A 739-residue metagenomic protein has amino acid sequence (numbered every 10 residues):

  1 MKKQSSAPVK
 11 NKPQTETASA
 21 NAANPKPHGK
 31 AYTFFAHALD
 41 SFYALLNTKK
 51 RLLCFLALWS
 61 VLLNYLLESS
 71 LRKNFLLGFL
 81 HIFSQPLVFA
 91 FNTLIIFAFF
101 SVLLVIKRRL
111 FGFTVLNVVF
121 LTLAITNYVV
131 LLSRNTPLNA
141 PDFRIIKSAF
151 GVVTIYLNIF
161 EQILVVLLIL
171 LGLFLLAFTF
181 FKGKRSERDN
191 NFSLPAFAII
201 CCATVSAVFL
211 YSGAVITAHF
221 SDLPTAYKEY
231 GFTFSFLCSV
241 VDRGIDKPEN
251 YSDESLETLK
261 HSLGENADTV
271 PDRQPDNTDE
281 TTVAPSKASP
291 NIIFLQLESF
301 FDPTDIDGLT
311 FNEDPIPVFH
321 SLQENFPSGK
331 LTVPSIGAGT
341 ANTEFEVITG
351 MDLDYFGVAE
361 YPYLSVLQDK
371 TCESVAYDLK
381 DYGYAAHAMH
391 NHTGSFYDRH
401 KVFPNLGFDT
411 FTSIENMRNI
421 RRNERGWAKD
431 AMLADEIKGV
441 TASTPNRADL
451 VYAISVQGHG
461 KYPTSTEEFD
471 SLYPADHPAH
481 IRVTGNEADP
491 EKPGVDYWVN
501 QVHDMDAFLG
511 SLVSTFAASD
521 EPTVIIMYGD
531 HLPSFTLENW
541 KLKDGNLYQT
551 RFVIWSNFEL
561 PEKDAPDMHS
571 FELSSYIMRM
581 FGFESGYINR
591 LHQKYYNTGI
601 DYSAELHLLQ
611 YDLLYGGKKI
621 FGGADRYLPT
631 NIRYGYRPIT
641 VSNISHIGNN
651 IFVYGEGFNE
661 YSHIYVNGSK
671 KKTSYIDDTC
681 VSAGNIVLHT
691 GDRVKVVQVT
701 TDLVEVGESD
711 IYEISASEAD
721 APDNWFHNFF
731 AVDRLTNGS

Functional and structural regions predicted by a protein language model:
M1-K30: N-terminal targeting leaders characterized by basic, low-complexity, disordered sequences that direct proteins
Q4-S5, A36-L45, D242-E254: Low-complexity, charge- and small-residue-enriched intrinsically disordered regions
K26-Y227, G691-R693: Transmembrane and membrane-interface helices of multi-pass, inner-membrane envelope-modifying transferases
F100, L104, F234-V241, S575: Short, hydrophobic/amphipathic alpha-helical patches that form generic packing surfaces within helical domains
F143-I146, E229-F234, D253-L256, I316 (+2 more regions): Alpha-helix initiation and N-capping motif
F209-F294: Membrane-interface segments at or immediately adjacent to transmembrane helices that form the boundary between
Q274-P285, Q296-L297, D302-A683, V687-S739: Solvent-exposed soluble domains appended to multi-pass membrane proteins
